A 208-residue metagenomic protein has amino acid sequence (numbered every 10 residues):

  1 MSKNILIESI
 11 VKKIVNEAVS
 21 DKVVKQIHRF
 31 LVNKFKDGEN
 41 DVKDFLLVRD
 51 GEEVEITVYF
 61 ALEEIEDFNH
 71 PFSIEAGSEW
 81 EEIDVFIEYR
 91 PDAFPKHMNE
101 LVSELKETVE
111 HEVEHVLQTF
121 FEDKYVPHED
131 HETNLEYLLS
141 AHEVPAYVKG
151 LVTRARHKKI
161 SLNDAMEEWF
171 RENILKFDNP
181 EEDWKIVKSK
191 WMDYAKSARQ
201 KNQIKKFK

Functional and structural regions predicted by a protein language model:
K3, I7-E17: Proteolytic processing junctions in secreted/extracellular precursors, especially proprotein convertase/trypsin-like
V11, V54-I56: Acidic/polar low-complexity scaffolding segments in large eukaryotic proteins
A18-H28, E136-L139, V148-K208: Long, well-structured alpha-helical subdomains associated with metal-dependent extracellular/ecto-lumenal hydrolases
V23-E53: Zn2+-dependent metallopeptidase catalytic core
A61-S103, T119: Active-site scaffold of zinc-dependent metalloenzymes
S103, T119-E143: Post-HEXXH active-site segment of zinc metalloproteases
E107-F120: Active-site recognition of the HExxH zinc-binding catalytic motif
